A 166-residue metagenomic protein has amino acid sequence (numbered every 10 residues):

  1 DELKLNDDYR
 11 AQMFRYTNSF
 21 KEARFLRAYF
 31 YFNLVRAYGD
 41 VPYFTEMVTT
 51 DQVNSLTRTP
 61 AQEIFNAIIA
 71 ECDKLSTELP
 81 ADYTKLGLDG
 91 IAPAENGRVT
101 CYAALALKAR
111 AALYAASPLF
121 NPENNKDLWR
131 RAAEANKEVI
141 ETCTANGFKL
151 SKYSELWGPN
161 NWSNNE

Functional and structural regions predicted by a protein language model:
D1-Y38, V53-N66, C72-L88: Conserved, well-structured interaction surfaces
R10-E22, G90-Y102, N124-E134: Glycine-rich, flexible loop segments associated with nucleotide phosphate handling
Y16, V48, P80, A116-S117: A broad detector of the eukaryotic-type serine/threonine protein kinase catalytic domain
T17, Y31-N33, D40-F44, A94-A106: Aromatic-lined, polymer-binding surfaces characteristic of secreted/periplasmic polysaccharide-degrading enzymes
L26, P93-E95, A112-L113: A long-range scaffold signal marking pre-active-site subdomains of enzyme folds
V41, F65, C72-T77, T84 (+1 more regions): An aromatic- and glycine-enriched ligand-binding surface/loop that stacks and positions planar moieties
M47-D51, K137-I140: Short edge-strand/loop segments of extracellular domains
D51-T59, E95, N121-N124: Second-shell loop/turn segments in exported
